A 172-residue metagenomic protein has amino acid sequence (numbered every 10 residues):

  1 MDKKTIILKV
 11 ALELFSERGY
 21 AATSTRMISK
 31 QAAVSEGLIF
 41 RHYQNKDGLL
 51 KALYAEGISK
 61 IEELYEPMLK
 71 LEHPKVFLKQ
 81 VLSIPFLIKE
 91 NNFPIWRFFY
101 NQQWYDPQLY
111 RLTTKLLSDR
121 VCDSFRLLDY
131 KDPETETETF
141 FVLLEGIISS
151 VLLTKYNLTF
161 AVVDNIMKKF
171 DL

Functional and structural regions predicted by a protein language model:
I6, V10, L14-G48, A52: Helix-turn-helix
K9, K75-E90, E134, E138 (+2 more regions): Amphipathic alpha-helical segments that line or abut small-molecule/effector binding pockets and mediate allosteric
K51-Q80: Amphipathic alpha-helical linker/stalk segments
L82-P85, F99-Y100, F140, L144-I147: Short alpha-helical scaffolding segments that buttress acidic/His motifs in well-ordered protein cores
I84-Q108: Amphipathic alpha-helical segments used for helix-helix packing
Y105-E138: Amphipathic alpha-helical packing segments from all-alpha helical-bundle domains
K131-F170: Hydrophobic alpha-helical segments that form the core of small-molecule binding pockets and/or dimer interfaces
